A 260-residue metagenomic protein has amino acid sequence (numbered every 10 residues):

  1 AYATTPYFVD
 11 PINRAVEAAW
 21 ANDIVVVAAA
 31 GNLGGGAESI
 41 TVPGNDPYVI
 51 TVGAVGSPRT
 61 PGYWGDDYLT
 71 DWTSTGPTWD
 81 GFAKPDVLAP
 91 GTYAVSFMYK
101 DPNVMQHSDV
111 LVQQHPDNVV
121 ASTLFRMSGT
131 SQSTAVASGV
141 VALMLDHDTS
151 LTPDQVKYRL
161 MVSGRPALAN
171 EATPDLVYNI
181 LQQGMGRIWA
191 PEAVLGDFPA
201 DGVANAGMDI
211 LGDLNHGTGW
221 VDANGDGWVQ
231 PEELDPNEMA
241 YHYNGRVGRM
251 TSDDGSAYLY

Functional and structural regions predicted by a protein language model:
A1-Y7, P11-A29, T41-V42, P47-I50 (+5 more regions): Topogenic and prosegment regions of secretory-pathway hydrolases and membrane enzymes
G31, S131, V140: Conserved G/P- and acidic residue-centered "switch" motifs that form tight phosphate/ATP-binding loops in soluble
N32-A37: Short acidic loop-to-helix transition motifs that present clustered carboxylates
T134-D148: Short, small-residue alpha-helix embedded
